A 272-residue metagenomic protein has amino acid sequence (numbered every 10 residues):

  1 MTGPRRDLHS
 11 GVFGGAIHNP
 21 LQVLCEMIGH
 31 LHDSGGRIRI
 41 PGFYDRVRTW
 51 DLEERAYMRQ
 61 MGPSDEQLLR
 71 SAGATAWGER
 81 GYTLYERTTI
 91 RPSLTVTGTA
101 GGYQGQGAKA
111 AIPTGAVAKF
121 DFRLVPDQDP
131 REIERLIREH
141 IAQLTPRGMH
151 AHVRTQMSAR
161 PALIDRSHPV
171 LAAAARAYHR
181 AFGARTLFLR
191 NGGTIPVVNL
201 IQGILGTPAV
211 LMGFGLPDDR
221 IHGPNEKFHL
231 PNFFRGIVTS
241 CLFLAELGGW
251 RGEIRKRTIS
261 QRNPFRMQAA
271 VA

Functional and structural regions predicted by a protein language model:
M1, F13-S34, F120, G236-F243: Alpha-helical metal-binding/catalytic segments enriched in His/Glu/Asp
M1-D7: Residues forming anionic-ligand binding surfaces in small-molecule and nucleic-acid pockets of primarily soluble enzymes
D7-S10, H32, H222: Histidine-centered active-site/metal-ligand motif
L8-I17, Q106-K109: A short glycine-threonine-serine/GTX helix/turn-capping micro-motif
C25, G29, R138-A142, A175: Generic solvent-exposed, charged/amphipathic alpha-helical segments that serve as macromolecular interface scaffolds
R37-G115, R123-L136, L144, G148-S260 (+2 more regions): An extended, acidic, His-containing surface patch that forms the Zn2+-binding/catalytic region of metallohydrolases
